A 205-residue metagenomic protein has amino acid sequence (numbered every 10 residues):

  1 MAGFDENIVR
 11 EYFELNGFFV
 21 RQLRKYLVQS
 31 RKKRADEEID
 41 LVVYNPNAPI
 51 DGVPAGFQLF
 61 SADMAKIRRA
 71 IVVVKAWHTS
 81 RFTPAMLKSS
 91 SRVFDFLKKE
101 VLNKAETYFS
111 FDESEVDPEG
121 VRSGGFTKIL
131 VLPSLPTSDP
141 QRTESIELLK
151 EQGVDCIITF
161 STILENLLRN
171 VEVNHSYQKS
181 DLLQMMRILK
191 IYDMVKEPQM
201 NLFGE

Functional and structural regions predicted by a protein language model:
M1-E38, V43-E205: Intrinsically disordered, low-complexity Ser/Thr/Pro/Gly-rich regulatory segments
